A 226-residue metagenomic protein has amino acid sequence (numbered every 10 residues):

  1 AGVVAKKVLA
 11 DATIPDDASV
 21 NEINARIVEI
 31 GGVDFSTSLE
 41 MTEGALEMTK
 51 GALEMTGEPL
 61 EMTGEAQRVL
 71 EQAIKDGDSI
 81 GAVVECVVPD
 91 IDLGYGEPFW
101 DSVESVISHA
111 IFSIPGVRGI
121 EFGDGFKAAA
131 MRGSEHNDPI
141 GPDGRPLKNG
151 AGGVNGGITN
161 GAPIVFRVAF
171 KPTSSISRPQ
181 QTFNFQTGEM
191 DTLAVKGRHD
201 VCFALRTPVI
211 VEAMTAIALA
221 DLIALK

Functional and structural regions predicted by a protein language model:
A1-A12, S105, H109, A162-I164 (+2 more regions): Alpha-helical support elements that line or immediately flank enzyme active sites and cofactor-binding pockets
A1-F99: Glycine-rich, mobile lid/loop segments that gate access to catalytic sites or pores
K6-K7, K50, K75, K127 (+4 more regions): Context-gated lysine
G32, T159-P163, V195: Residue-level recognition of conserved structural "scaffold" positions that shape functional pockets and channels
L60-G64, E97, D101, S105 (+1 more regions): Electropositive phosphate-/nucleotide-binding environments in soluble metabolic enzymes
G77-I80, V84-M190: Glycine-rich anion/phosphate-binding loop at the beta-strand->alpha-helix junction
T173-K226: Internal helix-turn-beta structural module
